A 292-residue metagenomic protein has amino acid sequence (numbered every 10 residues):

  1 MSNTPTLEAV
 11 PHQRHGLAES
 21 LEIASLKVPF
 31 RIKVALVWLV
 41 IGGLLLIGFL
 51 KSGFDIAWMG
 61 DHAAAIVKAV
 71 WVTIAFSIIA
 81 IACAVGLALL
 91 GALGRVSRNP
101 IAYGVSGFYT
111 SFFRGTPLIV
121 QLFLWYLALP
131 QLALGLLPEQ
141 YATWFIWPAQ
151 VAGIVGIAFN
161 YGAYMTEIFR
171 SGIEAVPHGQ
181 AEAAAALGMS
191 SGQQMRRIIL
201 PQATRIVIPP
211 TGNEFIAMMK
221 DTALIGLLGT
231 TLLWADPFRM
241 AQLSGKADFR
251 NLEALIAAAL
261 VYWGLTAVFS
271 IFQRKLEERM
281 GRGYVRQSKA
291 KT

Functional and structural regions predicted by a protein language model:
S2-T292: Transmembrane alpha-helices and adjacent helix-loop boundaries
